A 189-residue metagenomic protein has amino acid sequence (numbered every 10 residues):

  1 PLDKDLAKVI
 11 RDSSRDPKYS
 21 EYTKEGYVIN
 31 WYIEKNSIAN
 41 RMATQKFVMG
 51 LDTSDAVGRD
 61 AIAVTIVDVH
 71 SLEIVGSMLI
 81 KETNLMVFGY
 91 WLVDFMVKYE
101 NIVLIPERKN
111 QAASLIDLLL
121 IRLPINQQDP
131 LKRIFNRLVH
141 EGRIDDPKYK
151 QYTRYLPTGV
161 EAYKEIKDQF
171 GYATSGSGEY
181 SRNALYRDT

Functional and structural regions predicted by a protein language model:
P1-V139, N183-A184: RNase H-like, metal-dependent nuclease domains and their acidic two-metal-ion catalytic environment used
L119-T189: Metal-dependent DNA phosphodiester-chemistry modules and their immediately adjacent helices/loops in DNA-processing
